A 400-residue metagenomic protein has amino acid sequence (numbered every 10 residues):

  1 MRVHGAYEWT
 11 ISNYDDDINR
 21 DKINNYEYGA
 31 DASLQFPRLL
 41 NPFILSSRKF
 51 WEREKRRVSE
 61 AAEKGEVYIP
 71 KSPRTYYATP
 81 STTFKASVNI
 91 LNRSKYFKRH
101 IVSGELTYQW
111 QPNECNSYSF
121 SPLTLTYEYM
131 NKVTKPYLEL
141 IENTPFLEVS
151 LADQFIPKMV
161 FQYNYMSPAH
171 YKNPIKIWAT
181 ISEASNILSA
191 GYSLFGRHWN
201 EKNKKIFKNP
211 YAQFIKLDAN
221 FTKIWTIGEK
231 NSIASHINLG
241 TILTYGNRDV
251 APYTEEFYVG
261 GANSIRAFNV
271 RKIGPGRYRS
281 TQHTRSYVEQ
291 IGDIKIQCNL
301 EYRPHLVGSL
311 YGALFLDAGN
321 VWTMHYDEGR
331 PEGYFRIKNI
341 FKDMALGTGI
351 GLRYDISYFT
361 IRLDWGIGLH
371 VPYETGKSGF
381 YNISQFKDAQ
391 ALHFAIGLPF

Functional and structural regions predicted by a protein language model:
M1-N173, W178, R266-A267, I273 (+3 more regions): Gram-negative/organellar outer-membrane beta-barrel architecture
E8, V307, G319-T323, S357-F359 (+1 more regions): Short Gly/Pro-enriched loop/turn and capping motifs at secondary-structure junctions
W9, C115-H305, L314-I337: C-terminal outer-membrane beta-barrel translocator/porin domains of Gram-negative envelope proteins and their
N13-D15, N19-N25, G191, H325-D327 (+1 more regions): Small/polar, glycine/serine/threonine/aspartate-rich low-complexity segments that form flexible
Y26, V67, Q213-L217, G292-I294 (+1 more regions): Short, glycine/acidic-rich beta->alpha junctions
I296, G308-G312, M344-T348, S357-I361 (+1 more regions): A short pocket-lining beta-strand/turn micro-motif at the edge of beta-sheets
P331-Y381: C-terminal structured "cap/appendage" subdomains that terminate the fold
